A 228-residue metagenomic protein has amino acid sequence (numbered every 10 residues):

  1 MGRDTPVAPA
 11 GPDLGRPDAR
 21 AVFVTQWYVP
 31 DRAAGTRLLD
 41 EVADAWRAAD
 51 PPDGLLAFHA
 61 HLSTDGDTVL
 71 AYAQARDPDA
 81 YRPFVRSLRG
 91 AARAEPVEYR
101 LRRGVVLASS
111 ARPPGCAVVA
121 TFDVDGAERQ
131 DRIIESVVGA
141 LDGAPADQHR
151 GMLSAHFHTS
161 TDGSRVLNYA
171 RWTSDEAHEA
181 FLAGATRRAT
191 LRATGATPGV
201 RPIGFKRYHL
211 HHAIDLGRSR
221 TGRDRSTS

Functional and structural regions predicted by a protein language model:
M1-S228: Short S/T/G/P-rich N-terminal loop/turn motif that feeds into the first structured element of a domain
